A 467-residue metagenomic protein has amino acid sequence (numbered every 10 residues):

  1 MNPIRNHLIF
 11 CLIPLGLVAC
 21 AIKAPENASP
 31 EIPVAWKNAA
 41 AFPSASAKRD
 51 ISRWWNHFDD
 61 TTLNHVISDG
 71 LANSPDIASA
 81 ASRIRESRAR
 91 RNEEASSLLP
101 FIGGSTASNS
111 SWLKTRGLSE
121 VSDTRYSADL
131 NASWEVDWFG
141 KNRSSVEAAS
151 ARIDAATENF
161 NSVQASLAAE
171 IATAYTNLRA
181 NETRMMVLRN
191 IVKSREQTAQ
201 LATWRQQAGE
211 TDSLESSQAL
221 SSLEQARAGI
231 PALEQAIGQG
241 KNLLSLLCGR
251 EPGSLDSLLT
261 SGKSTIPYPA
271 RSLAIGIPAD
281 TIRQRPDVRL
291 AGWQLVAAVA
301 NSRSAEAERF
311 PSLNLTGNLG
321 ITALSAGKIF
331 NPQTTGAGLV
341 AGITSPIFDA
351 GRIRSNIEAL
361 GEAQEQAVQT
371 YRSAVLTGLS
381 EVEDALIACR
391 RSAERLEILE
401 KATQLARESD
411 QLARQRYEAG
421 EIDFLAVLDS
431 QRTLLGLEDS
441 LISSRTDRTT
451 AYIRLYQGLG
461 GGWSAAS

Functional and structural regions predicted by a protein language model:
N2-A72, S150, E234-R283, L324-S325 (+1 more regions): Terminal intrinsically disordered/low-complexity segments used for targeting and assembly
P3, N142, E158-I277, A388 (+2 more regions): Periplasmic alpha-helical coiled-coil/stalk elements that build and connect Gram-negative outer-membrane
P43-F58, T106-N131, S145, S254-A274 (+3 more regions): Small/polar, glycine/serine/threonine/aspartate-rich low-complexity segments that form flexible
L63-H65, R125-S127, T173, Q218 (+1 more regions): Transmembrane beta-barrel architecture of outer-membrane proteins
I67, S127-N131, Y175, P278 (+2 more regions): Membrane-embedded beta-strand positions in outer-membrane beta-barrel channels/transporters
A78-S79, A95-S96, S122, V136-Q164 (+8 more regions): Sec/SRP-type N-terminal targeting helices
E196, Q225-G253, A305, E400-L459: Short segments within alpha-helical structural elements
